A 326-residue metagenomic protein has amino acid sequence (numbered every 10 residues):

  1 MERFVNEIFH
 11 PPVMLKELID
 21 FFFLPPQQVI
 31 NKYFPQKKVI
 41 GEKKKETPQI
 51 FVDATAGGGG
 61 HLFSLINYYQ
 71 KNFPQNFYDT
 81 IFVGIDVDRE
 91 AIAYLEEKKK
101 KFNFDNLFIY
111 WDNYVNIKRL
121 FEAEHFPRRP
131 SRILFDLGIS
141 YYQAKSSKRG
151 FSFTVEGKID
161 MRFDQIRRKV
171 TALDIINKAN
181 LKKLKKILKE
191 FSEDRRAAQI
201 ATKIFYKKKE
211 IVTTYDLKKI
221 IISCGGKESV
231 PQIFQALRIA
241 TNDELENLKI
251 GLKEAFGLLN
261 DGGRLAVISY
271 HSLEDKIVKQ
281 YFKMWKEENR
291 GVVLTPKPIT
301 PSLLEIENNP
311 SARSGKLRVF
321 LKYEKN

Functional and structural regions predicted by a protein language model:
M1-K38, E42-N326: S-adenosyl-L-methionine-dependent methyltransferase catalytic core, i.e., the SAM/SAH-binding region
